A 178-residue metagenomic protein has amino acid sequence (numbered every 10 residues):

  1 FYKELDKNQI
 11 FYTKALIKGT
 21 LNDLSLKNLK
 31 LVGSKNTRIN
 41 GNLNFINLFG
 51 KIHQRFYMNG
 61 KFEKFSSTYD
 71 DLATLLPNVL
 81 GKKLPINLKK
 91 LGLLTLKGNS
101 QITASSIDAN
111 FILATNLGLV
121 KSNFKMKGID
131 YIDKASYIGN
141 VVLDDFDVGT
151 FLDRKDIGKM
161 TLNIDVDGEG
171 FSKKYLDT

Functional and structural regions predicted by a protein language model:
F1, D6-N8, G19-D23, L75-L80 (+2 more regions): Flexible, solvent-exposed coil segments and beta strand-coil junctions, predominantly the extracellular/periplasmic
K3, Y12-N22, N28-L31, R38-G60 (+6 more regions): Extended lipid/amphipathic-ligand handling interfaces
G60, S67, G139-F146, T150: A short, surface-exposed interaction/processing loop segment used at functional sites
F65, N116-G118: Structural signature of outer-membrane beta-barrel domains
F65-L76, G149-D153: Outer-membrane beta-barrel translocator/channel fold
